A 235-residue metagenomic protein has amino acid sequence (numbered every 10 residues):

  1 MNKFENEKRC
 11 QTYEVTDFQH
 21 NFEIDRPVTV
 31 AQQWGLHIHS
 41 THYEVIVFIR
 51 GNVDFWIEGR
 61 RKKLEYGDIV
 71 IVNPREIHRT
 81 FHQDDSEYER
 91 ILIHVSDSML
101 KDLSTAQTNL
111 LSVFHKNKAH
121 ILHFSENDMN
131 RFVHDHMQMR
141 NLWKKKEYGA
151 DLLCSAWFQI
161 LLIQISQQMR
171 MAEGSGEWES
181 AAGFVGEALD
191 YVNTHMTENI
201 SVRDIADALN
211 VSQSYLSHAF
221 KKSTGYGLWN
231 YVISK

Functional and structural regions predicted by a protein language model:
M1-I69, E76, D84, T105-S112 (+1 more regions): Generic protein-terminus/edge-of-domain signal
R75-S98, A106: Ligand-binding loop in jelly-roll beta-barrel domains
L110-I160, Q164: Amphipathic alpha-helical segments enriched in hydrophobic/aromatic residues interleaved with Lys/Arg
N130, K145-C154, F158, E177-V185 (+2 more regions): Cytosolic nucleotide-utilizing catalytic cores of signal-transduction proteins
W143, L162-M169, V192, F220 (+1 more regions): Hydrophobic recognition helices of helix-based DNA-binding modules
E187, Y191-K235: Basic/polar phosphate-binding segments, predominantly the helix-turn-helix DNA-binding elements of transcriptional
